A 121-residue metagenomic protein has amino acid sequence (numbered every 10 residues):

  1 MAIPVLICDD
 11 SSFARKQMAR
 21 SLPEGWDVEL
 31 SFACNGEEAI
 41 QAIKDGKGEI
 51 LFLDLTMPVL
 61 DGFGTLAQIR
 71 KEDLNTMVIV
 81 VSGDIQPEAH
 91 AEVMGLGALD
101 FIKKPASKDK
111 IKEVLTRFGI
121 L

Functional and structural regions predicted by a protein language model:
C8-D9, A33, L51: Conserved sequence signature across two-component system core domains
S12-S31: Two-component/phosphorelay signaling modules centered on CheY-like receiver
N35-E38, D61-G64: Acidic catalytic/metal-coordinating carboxylates
G46-F52: Active-site beta3 strand of CheY-like receiver
M57: Receiver (REC) domain active-site loop signature in two-component systems and cognate sites in sensor histidine kinases
G64, I85-D100: Alpha4 helix (beta4-alpha4-beta5 surface) of REC/receiver domains from two-component response regulators
A106-T116: C-terminal output helix
